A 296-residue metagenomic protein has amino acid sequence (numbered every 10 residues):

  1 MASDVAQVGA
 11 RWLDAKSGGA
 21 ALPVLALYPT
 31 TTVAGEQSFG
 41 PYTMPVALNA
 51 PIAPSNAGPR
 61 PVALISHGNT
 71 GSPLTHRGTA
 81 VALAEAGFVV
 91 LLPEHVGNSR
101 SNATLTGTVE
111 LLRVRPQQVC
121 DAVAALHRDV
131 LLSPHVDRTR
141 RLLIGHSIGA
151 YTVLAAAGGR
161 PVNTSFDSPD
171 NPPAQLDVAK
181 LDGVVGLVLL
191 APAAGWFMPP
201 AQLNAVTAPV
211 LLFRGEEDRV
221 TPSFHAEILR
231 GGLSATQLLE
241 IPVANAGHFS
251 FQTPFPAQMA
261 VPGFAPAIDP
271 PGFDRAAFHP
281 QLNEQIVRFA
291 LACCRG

Functional and structural regions predicted by a protein language model:
M1-L64, E85, P169, V178 (+3 more regions): Domain-level recognition of soluble alpha/beta enzyme cores, biased toward histidine phosphatases/phosphomutases
A34, L48-R60, I65-N102, R219-P222: Short substrate-entry loop that stabilizes the transition state in hydrolases
T108-R138, A155, P173-L176: Alpha/beta-hydrolase active-site loop
G145-V153: Gly/Ala-rich beta-loop-alpha elbow adjacent to hydrolase catalytic centers
M198, R219-H225, F251: Conserved alpha/beta-hydrolase "acid-adjacent" motif
Q202, A208, P222-G232, F255: Short alpha-helix in the alpha/beta-hydrolase fold that links the catalytic acid
V206, L212-R214: Short beta-strand/loop motif that positions the catalytic acidic residue of the alpha/beta-hydrolase fold
L233-A265: Catalytic histidine neighborhood in serine/cysteine hydrolases with alpha/beta-hydrolase-type architecture
